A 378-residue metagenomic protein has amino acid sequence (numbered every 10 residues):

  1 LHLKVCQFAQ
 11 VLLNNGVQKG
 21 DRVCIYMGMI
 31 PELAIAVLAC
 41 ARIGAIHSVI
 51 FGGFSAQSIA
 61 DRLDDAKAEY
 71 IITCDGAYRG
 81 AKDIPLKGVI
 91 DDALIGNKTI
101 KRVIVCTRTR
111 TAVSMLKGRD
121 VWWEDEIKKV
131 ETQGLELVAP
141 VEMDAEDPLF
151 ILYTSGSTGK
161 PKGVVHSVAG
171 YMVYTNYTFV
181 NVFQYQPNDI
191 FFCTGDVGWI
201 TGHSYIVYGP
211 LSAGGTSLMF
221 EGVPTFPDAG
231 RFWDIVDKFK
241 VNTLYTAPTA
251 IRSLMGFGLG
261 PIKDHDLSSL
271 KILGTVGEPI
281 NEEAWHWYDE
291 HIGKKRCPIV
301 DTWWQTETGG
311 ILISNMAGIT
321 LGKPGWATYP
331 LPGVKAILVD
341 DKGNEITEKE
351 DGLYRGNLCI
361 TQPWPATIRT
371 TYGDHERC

Functional and structural regions predicted by a protein language model:
L1-L38, S55-A60, M115, R119-D125 (+1 more regions): Conserved AMP-binding/adenylate-forming core of the ANL superfamily
N14, L38, R42-K128, A247-P248: Structural core segment of the AMP-binding/adenylate-forming
R22, G28-A56, A66-I71, D189-I190 (+3 more regions): A short helix-loop-beta submotif of the ANL/AMP-binding
M27-G28, S48-D64, G76-P85, G170 (+2 more regions): ATP-dependent adenylate-forming carboxylate-activation enzymes
I104-V105, T111, L116-Y153, K160 (+3 more regions): Conserved pre-ATP/AMP-binding loop-to-beta segment of ANL
I127, S212-G215, N242-T246, M255-P324 (+1 more regions): Gly/Ser/Thr-rich phosphate-binding loop
G170-I190, I200-T243, F257-L259: Conserved AMP-binding/adenylation subdomain of ANL enzymes
Y329-G333, N344-C378: Conserved ATP/PPi-binding loop(s) of AMP-dependent carboxylate-activating enzymes
